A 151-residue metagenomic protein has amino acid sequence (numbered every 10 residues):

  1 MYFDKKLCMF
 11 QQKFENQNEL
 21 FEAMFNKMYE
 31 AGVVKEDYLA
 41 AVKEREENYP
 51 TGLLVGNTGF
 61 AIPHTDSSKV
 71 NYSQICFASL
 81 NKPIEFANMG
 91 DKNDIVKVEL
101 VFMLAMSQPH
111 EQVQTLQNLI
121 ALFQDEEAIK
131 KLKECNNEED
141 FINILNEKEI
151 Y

Functional and structural regions predicted by a protein language model:
M1-Y151: Cytosolic covalent-transfer regions centered on His/Cys nucleophiles that carry phosphoryl or persulfide groups
